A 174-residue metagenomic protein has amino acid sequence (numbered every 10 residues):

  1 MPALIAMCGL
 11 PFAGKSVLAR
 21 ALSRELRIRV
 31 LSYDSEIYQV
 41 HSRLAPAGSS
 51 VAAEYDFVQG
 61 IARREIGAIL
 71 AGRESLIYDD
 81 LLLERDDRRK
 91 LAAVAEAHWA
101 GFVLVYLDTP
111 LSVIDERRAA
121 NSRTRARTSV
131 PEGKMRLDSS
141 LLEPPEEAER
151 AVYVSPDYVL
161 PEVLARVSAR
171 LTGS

Functional and structural regions predicted by a protein language model:
L4: Walker A (P-loop) ATP-phosphate-binding motif of ABC ATPase nucleotide-binding domains
M7: Hydrophobic anchor at the beta1->P-loop junction of P-loop NTPases
L10: P-loop (Walker A) phosphate-binding loop of NTP-binding proteins
A13-E74: Conserved substrate/cofactor phosphate-moiety recognition/catalytic segment in nucleotide-dependent phosphotransferases
S35-Y38, D108-V113, V159: Conserved nucleotide-binding/hydrolysis micro-motifs of P-loop NTPases
A45-G48, A97-P145: A glycine- and Lys/Arg-enriched "phosphate-lid" helix/loop adjacent to the NTP-binding pocket of small-molecule kinases
E54-F102: Glycine-rich phosphate-binding loop used to anchor ATP phosphates in small-molecule kinases, encompassing both
T124-S174: Small-molecule kinase domains that catalyze NTP-dependent phosphoryl transfer to phosphate-bearing small molecules
